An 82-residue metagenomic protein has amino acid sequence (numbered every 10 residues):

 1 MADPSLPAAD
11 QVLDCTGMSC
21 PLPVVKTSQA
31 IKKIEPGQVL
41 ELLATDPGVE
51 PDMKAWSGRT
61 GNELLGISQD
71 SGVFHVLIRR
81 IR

Functional and structural regions predicted by a protein language model:
M1-P4, I81: Secretory/periplasmic and organellar redox-cofactor proteins
D3-D14: Right-handed parallel beta-helix/beta-solenoid
P7, L65-G66, I78: Compositionally biased amphipathic helical and low-complexity segments enriched in hydrophobic
C15-S68: Amphipathic, hydrophobic secondary-structure cores in small proteins
H75-R82: Core SAM-dependent methyltransferase catalytic element
